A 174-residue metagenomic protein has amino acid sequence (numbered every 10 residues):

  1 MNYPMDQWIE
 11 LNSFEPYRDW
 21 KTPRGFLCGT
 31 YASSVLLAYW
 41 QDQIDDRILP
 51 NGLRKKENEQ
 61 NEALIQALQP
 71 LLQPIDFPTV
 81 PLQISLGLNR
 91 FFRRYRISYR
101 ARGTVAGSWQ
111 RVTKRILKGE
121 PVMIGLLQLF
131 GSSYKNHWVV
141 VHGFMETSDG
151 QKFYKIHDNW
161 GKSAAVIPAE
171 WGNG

Functional and structural regions predicted by a protein language model:
M1-F77, M145-D149: Active-site-adjacent structural segments surrounding the nucleophilic cysteine of cysteine proteases and isopeptidases
Y3-P4, E57-G174: Conserved active-site-adjacent core of cysteine acyl-enzyme catalytic domains
